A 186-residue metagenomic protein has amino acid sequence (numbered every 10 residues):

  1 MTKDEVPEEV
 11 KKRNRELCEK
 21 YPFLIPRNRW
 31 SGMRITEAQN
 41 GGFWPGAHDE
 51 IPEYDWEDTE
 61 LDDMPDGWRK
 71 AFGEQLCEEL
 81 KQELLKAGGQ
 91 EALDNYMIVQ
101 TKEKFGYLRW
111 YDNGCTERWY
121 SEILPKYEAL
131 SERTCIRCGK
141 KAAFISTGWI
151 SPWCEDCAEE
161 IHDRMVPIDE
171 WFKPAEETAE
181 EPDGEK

Functional and structural regions predicted by a protein language model:
M1-S121: Long, charged N-terminal interaction/targeting segments
N95-V99, A143-I145, V166: Short secondary-structure junctions
E122-R133, F144-G148: Short, flexible, mixed-charge glycine/proline-rich loop motifs that serve as phosphate/nucleic-acid-contacting
C135-C138, C154: Short cysteine-rich clusters marking metal-coordination/redox-active sites
K141-I145, E159-H162: Short functional micro-motifs and their immediate structural scaffolds
G148-E160: Cysteine-rich micro-motifs
E159-F172: Short metal-binding segments enriched for Cys and/or His
A175-K186: Long, low-complexity, intrinsically disordered segments
